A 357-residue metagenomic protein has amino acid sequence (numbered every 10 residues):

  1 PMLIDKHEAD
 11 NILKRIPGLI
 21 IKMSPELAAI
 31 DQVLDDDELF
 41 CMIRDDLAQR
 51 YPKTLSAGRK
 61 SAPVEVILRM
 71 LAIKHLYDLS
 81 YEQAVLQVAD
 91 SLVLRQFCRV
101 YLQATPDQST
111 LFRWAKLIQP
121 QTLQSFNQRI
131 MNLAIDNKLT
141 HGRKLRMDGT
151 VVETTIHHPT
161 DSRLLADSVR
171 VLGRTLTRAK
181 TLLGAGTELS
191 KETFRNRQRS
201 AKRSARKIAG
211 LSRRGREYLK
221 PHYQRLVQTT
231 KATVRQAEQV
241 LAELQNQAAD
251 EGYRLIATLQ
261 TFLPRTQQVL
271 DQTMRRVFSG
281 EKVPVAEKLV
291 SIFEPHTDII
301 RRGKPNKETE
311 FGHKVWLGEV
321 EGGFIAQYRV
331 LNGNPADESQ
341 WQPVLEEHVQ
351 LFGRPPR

Functional and structural regions predicted by a protein language model:
P1, A286-R357: Short, well-ordered secondary-structure "scaffold" segments embedded in the functional core of diverse domains
P1-D45: Charged, often Cys/His-bearing segments associated with DNA-binding zinc-finger transcription factors
L3-K6, D10, I135-R143, H313: An anionic, glycine-rich sequence signature occurring as long contiguous blocks
D5, K53-V66, D78-K116, L123 (+1 more regions): Trp/Phe/Arg-rich N-terminal binding region typifying the photolyase-homology
A28-A72, L76: Basic, short loop/linker segments at the boundary and entry of helix-turn-helix/winged-helix-like folds
L39, G58-E65, Q103, L139 (+4 more regions): Secondary-structure capping and boundary motifs in well-ordered enzyme cores
M70, A84, T105-L111, K144-E153 (+3 more regions): Short, conserved catalytic/metal-binding motifs centered on acidic residues
L102-E294: Active-site- or DNA-interface-adjacent structural scaffold in DNA-acting proteins
